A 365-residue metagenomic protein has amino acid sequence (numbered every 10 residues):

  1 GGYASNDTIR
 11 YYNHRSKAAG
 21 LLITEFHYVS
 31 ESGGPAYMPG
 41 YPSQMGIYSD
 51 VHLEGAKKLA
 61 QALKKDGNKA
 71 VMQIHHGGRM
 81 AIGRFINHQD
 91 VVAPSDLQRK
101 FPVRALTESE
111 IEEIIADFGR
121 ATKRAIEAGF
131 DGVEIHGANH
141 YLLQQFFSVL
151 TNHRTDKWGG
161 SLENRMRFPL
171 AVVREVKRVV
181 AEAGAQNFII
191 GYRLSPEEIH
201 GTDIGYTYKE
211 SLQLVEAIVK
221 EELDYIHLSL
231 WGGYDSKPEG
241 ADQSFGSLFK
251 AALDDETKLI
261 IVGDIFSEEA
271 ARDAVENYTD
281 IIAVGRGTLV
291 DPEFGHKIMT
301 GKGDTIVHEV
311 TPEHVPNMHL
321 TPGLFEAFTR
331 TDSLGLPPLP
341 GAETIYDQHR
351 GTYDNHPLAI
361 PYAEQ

Functional and structural regions predicted by a protein language model:
G1-Q365: Flavin-dependent oxidoreductase catalytic cores
